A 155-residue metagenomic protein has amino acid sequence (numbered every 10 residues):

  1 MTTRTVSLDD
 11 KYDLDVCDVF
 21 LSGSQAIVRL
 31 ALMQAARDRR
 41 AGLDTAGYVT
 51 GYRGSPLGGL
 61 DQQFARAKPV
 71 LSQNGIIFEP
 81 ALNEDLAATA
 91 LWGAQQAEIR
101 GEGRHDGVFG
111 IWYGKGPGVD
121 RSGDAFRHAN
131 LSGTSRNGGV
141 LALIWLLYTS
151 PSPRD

Functional and structural regions predicted by a protein language model:
M1-Q25, M33: Cofactor-/ligand-binding subdomain signature composed of acidic, glycine-rich, tryptophan-containing flexible loops
R4-D15, G42-T45, A67-N74, D106 (+2 more regions): Gly-rich Lys/Arg/Thr-decorated short loops/hinges at beta-loop-alpha junctions or inter-strand turns that position
F20-L21, T50-S55, I76-T89, W112-P117 (+1 more regions): Active-site nucleophile and cofactor-binding loops and adjacent substrate-binding regions of central metabolic enzymes
A26-R29, M33-A41, Y52-Q63: N-terminal glycine-rich anion-binding loops that anchor highly charged ligand groups
G59-A65, A90-G93, D120-F126, S150: Short acidic, glycine/serine/threonine-rich loops at helix termini
Q63-N74, T89, G93-H105: Conserved catalytic cysteine-centered active-site region of acyl-thioester-dependent Claisen-condensing enzymes
Y148-D155: Conserved small/polar residues in nucleotide/adenosyl-binding loops
